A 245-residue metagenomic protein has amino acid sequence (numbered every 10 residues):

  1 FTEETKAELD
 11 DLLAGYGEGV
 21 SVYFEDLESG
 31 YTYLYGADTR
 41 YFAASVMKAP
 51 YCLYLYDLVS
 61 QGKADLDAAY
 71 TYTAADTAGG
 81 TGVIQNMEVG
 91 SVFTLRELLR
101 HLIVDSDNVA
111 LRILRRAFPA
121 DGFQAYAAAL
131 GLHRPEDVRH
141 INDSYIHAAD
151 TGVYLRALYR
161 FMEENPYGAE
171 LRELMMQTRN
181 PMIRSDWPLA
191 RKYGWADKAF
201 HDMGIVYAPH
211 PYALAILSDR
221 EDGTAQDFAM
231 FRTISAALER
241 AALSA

Functional and structural regions predicted by a protein language model:
F1-T2, A74, G79, N86-E170 (+1 more regions): Active-site-adjacent helix/loop patches that line small-molecule binding or acyl-intermediate pockets
F1-Y16, T32, Y159-R179, A196-A245: Structured C-terminal helix/loop/strand segments within mature extracytoplasmic catalytic/sensor domains
G15-G19, G36-D38, V46, D65-D67 (+3 more regions): Extracytoplasmic
E18-V20, F24-R40: Short, conserved catalytic-motif segment at the N-terminal edge
S21-F24, A44, H101, A110 (+2 more regions): Structural recognition of the beta-strand scaffold that forms the well-ordered cores of secreted hydrolase catalytic
E25-L27, A75, L102-S106, L114-R115 (+4 more regions): Active-site-proximal beta-strand/loop segments in catalytic clefts of secreted hydrolases
G30, F42-Y70, L102, L214: Active-site SXXK
L53-Q61, V104, V153-R160, A236-R240: Short glycine/serine- and small hydrophobic-enriched flexible loop segments
